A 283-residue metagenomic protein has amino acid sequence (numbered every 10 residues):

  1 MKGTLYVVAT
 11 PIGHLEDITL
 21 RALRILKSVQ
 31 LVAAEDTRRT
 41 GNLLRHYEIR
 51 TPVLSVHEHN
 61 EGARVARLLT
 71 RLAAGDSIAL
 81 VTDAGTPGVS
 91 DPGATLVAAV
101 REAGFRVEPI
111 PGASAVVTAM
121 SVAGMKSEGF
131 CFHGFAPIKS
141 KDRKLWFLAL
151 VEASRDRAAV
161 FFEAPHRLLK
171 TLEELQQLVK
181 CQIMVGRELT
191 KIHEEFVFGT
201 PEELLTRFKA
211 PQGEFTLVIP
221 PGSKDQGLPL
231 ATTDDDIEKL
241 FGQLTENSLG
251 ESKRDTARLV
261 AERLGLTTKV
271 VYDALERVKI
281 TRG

Functional and structural regions predicted by a protein language model:
M1-E58: Glycine-rich, flexible N-terminal cofactor/catalytic loop recognition
K2, S77, R157-A158, P165-G283: A contiguous loop/helix-start segment that scaffolds small-molecule binding in enzyme catalytic cores
T4-V8, A74-T82, F130, R157-F161 (+1 more regions): Generic beta-sheet signal
I25-V32, G104-E108, A158-A159: Short active-site oxyanion
S55-G62, A136-S140: Conserved helicase motor
E58-A73, P92: Short phosphate-binding loop-to-helix
T95-A153: Class I SAM-dependent methyltransferase SAM-binding "motif I" and its flanking Rossmann-like core
P109-G112, F161, V185: General beta-strand structural signal in soluble alpha/beta enzymes
